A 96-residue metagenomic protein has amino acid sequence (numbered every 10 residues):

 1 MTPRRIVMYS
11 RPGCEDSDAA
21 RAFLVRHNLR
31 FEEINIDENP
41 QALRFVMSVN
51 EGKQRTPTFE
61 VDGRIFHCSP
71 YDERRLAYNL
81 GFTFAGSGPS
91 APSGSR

Functional and structural regions predicted by a protein language model:
M1-R30: Local sequence-structure signature of Cys/Sec-based thiol-disulfide redox active-site neighborhoods
M1-V7, A85-R96: Extracytoplasmic thiol/disulfide redox context detector
E15, D37, H67: Nucleotide phosphate-binding site architecture
F31-E33, I65: Conserved beta-strand scaffold positions in the cores of enzyme catalytic domains, especially in NTP/NDP-utilizing
N35-K53, L80, F84: Thioredoxin-like thiol-disulfide oxidoreductase module
M47-R55, F66-H67, Y71: Thiol/disulfide oxidoreductase modules built on the thioredoxin-like
V61-S93: Non-catalytic, surface beta->alpha helical segment in thiol-disulfide oxidoreductase systems
